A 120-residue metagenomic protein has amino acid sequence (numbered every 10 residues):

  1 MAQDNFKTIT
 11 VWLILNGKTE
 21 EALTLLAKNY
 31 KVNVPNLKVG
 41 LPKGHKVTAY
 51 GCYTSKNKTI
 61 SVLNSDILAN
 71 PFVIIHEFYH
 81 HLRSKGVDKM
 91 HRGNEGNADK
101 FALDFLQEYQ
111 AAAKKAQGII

Functional and structural regions predicted by a protein language model:
M1-F6, L82, L103: N-terminal low-structure segments adjacent to metalloprotease catalytic domains across cellular compartments
A2-I60, S65-I67, K115-I120: Auxiliary, metal-adjacent structural segments of Zn-dependent hydrolase domains
V11, K85-V87: Short histidine-centered catalytic/ligand-binding loop motif
Y53, Y79-H81, F101, F105: Aromatic side chains
K58-I74, D88-G93: Short pre-active-site segment immediately N-terminal to the catalytic Zn-binding motif
V73, E77-K85: Catalytic glutamate of the conserved HExxH
H91-I120: Post-HExxH zinc-binding segment in Zn-dependent metallohydrolases
